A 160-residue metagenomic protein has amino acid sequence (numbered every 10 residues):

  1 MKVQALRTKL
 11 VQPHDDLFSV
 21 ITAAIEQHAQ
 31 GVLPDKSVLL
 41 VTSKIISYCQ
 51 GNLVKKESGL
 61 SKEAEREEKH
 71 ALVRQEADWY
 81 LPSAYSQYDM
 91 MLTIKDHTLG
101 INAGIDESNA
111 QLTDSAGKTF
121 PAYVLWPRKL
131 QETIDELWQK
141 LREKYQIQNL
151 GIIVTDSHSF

Functional and structural regions predicted by a protein language model:
M1-F160: N-terminal and secondary-structure boundary signal
